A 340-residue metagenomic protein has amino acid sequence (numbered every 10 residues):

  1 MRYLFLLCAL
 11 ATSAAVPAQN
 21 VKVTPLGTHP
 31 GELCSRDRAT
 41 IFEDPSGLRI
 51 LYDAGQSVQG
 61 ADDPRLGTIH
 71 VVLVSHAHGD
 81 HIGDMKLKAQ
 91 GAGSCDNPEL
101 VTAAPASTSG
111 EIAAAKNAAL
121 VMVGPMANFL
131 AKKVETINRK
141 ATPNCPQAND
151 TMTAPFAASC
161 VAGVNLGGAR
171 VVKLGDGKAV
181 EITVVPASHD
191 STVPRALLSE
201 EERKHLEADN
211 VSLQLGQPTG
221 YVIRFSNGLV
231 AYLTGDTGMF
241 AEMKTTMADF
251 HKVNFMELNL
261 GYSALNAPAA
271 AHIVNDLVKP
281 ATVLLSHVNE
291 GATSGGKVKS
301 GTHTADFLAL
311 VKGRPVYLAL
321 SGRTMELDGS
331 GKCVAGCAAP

Functional and structural regions predicted by a protein language model:
A11-S13: N-terminal signal peptide c-region/cleavage motif recognized by signal peptidases
A18-Q19: Boundary of Sec targeting at the N-terminus
T28-E111, S191-S212, T237-H251: Pre-active-site segment of Zn-dependent metallo-hydrolases
G31-R36, V58-Q59, H78-G83, M122 (+7 more regions): Active-site environment of divalent metal-dependent phosphoester hydrolases
F42-P45, L174-D176, I223-N227: Active-site beta-strand termini and strand-to-loop segments that position acidic
L51-G55, I69-M85, V121-G124, Y232-T237 (+3 more regions): Active-site neighborhood of phospho(di)ester-bond hydrolases with catalytic His/Asp-centered motifs
E111-D176, A271-P340: Binuclear metal-ion centers of metallo-dependent hydrolases, dominated by the metallo-beta-lactamase
D209-P268: Metallo-beta-lactamase
